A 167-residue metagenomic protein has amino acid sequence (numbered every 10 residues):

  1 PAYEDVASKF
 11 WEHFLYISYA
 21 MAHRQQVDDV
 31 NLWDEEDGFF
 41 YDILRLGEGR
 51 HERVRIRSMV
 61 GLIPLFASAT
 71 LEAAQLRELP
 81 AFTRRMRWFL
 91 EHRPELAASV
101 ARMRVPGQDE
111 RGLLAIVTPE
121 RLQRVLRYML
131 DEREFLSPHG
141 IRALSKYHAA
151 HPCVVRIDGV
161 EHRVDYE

Functional and structural regions predicted by a protein language model:
P1-E167: Acidic, mature catalytic/reactive cores of soluble proteins
